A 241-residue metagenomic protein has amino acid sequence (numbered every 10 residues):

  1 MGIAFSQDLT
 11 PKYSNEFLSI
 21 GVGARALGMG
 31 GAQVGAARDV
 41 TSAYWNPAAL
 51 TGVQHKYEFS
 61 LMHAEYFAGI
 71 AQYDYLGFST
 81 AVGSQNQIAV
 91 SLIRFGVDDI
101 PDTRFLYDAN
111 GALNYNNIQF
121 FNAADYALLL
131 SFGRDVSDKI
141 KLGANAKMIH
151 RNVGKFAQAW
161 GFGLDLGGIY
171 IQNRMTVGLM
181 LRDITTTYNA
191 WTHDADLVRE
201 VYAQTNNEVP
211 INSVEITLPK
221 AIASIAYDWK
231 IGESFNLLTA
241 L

Functional and structural regions predicted by a protein language model:
G2-S6: Sec/Tat signal peptide C-region and signal peptidase I cleavage site
Q7-L27, V34, E65-A68, Q72-L241: Outer-membrane beta-barrel porins/channels
Q33-Y75: Active-site-flanking structural segment that lines cofactor/substrate pockets
